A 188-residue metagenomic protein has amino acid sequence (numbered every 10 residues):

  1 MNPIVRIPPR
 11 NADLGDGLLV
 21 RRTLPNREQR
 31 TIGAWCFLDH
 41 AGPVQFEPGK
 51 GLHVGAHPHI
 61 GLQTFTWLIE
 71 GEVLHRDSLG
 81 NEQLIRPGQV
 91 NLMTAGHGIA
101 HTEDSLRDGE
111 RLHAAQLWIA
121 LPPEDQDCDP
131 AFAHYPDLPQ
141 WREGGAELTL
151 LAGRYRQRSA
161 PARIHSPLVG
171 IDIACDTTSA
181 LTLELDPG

Functional and structural regions predicted by a protein language model:
L14-I69, L138, E143-T182: A short glycine-rich, His/Asp/Glu-containing loop-to-beta-strand
L38, L68, M93-T94, Q116-A120: Short beta-strand segments
F65-R86, G96-I99: A short beta-strand-loop-beta hairpin characteristic of the jelly-roll/cupin
V73-H75, N91, G96-L106, A180-T182: Histidine-centered metal-chelating micro-motifs
G96-D125: Ligand-binding loop in jelly-roll beta-barrel domains
L121-A146: Long amphipathic alpha-helical segments that form oligomerization/scaffold cores
D186-G188: Short, intrinsically disordered, charge-balanced linker/junction segments flanking boundaries in proteins
